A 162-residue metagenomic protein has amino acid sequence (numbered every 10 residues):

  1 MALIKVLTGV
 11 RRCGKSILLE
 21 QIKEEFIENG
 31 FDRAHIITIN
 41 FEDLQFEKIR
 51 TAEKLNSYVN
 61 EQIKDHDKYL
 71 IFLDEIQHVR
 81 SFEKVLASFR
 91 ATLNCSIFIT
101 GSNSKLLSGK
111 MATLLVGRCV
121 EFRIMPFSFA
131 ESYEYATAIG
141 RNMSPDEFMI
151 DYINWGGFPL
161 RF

Functional and structural regions predicted by a protein language model:
M1-F162: Phosphate-binding site recognition
